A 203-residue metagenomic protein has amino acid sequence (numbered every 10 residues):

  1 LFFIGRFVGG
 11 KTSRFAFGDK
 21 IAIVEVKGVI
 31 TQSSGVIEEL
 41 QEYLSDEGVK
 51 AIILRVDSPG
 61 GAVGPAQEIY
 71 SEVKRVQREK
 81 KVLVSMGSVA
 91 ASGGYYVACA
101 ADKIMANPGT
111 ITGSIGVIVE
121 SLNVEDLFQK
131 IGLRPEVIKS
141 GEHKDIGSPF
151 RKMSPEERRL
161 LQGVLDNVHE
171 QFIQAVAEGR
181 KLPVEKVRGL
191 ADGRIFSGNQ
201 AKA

Functional and structural regions predicted by a protein language model:
L1-K81, S88-G179: Small-residue-centered hinge/linker elements
G87-S88, D192: Short amphipathic helical patch at the helix-1/turn junction of helix-turn-helix
F172-A203: Secondary-structure end/capping motifs
